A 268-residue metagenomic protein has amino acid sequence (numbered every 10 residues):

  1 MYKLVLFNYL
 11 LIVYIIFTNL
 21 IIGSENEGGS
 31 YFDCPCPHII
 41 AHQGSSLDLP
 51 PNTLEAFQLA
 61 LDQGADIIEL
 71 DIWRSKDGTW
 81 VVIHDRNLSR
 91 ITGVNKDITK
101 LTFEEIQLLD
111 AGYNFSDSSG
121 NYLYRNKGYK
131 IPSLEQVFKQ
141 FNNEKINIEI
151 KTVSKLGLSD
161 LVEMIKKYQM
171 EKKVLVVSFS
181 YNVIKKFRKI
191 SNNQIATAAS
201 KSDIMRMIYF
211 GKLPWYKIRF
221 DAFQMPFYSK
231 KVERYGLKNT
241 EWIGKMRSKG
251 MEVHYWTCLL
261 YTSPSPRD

Functional and structural regions predicted by a protein language model:
Y9-F17: Bacterial N-terminal signal peptides
I22-G28, P37, H84-I195, W215-K249: Metal-dependent phosphodiesterase/phospholipase catalytic core, i.e., the His/Asp/Glu-rich active-site region
Y31-S46: N-terminal small/glycine-rich loop or linker at the start of catalytic domains across soluble metabolic enzymes
Q43, L70-I72, I150-T152, S178 (+3 more regions): A cross-domain feature marking catalytic cores of carbohydrate-active enzymes and several ubiquitous metabolic/repair
P51-L59, M205-P214, L259-L260: Short, acidic/polar
L59-I72: Catalytic domains of carbohydrate-active enzymes, especially glycoside hydrolases
R74-D85: Glycine-rich, proline-tolerant flexible connector loops at the mouths of alpha/beta enzymes
Y261-D268: Conserved small/polar residues in nucleotide/adenosyl-binding loops
